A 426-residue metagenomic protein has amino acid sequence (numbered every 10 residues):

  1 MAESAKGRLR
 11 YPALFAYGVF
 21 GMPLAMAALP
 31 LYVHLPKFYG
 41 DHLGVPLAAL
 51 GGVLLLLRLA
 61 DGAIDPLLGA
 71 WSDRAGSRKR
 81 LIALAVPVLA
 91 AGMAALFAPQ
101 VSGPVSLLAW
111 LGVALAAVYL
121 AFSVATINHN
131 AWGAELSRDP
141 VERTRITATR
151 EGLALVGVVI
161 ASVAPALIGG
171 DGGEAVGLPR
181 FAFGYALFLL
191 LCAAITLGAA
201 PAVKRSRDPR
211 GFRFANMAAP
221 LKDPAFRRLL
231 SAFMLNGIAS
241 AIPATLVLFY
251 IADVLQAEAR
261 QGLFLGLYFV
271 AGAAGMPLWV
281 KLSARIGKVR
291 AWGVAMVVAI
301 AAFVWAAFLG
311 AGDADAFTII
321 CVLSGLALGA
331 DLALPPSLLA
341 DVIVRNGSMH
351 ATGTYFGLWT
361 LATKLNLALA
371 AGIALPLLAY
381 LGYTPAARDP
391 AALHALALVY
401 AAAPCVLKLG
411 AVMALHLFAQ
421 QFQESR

Functional and structural regions predicted by a protein language model:
A2-R426: Membrane-embedded alpha-helical bundles of multi-pass transporters/translocases, especially carrier/permease families
